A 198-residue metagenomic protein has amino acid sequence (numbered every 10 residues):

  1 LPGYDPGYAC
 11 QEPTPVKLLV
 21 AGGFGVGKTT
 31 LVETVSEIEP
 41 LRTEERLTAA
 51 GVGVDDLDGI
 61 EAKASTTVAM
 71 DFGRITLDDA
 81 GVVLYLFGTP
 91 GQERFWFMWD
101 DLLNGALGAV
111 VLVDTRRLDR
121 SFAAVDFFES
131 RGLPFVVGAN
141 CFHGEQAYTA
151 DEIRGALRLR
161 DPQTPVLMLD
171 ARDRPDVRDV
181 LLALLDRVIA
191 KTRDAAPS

Functional and structural regions predicted by a protein language model:
L1-I60, A64, G73-D78, V83-Y85: Conserved G1/Walker A P-loop phosphate-binding module
T67, P90-F95, R116-R120, Y148: Short secondary-structure boundary/capping elements
L86-T89, A109-T115, V137-C141, M168-D170: Conserved beta-strand segments of the P-loop GTPase G domain that flank and frequently precede/overlap
Q92-R117, D126-R131: Inter-motif core of Ras-like GTPase G domains
A124-F127, E152-I153: A general structural detector for well-ordered alpha-helical segments in enzyme core domains, enriched
R131-P134, P162-Q163: A short helix->loop->beta-strand "cap" motif at the edges of active sites that frequently abuts
H143-S198: Canonical P-loop GTPase G-domain recognition
